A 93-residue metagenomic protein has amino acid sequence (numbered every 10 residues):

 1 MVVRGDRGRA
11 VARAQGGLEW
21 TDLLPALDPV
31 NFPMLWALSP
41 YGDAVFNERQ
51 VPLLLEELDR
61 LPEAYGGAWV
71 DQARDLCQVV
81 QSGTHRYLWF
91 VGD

Functional and structural regions predicted by a protein language model:
M1-D93: Acidic (Asp/Glu-rich) sequence patches and key acidic residues that form negatively charged surfaces used
